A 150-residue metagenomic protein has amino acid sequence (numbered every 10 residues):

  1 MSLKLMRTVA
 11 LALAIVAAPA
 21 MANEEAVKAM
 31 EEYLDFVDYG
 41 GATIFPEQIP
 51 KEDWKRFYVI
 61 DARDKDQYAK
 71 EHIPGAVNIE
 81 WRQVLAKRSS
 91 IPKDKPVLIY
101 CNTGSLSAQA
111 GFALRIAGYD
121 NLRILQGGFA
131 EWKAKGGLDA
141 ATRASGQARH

Functional and structural regions predicted by a protein language model:
S2-R7, A20-E47, W54-F57, K65-P96 (+1 more regions): Rhodanese-like catalytic fold shared by cysteine-dependent sulfurtransferases and DSP/PTP-type phosphatases
V9-A18: Bacterial N-terminal signal peptides
I60: Active-site flanking residues adjacent to catalytic metal/cofactor-binding acidic residues
Y100-C101: Short, surface-exposed ligand- or partner-binding patches at beta-edge/loop junctions that are enriched in aromatics
